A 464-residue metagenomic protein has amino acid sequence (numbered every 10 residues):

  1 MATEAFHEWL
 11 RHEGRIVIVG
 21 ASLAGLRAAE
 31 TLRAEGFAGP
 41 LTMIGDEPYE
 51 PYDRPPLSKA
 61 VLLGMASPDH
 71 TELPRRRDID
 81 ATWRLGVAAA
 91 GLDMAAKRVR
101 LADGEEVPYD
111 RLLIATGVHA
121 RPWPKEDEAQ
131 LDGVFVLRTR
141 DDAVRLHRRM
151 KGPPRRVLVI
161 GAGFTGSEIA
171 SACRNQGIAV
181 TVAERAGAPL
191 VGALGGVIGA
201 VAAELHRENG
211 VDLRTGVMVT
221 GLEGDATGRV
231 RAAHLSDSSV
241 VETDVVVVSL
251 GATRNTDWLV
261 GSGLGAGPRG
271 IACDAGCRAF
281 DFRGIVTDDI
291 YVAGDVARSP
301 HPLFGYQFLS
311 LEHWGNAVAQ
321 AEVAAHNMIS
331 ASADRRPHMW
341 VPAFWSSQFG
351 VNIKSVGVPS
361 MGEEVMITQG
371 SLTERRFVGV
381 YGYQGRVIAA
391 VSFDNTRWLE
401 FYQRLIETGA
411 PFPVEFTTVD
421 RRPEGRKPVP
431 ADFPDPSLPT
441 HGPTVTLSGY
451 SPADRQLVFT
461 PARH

Functional and structural regions predicted by a protein language model:
M1-V17, I79-L158, H234-S236, V247-S249 (+3 more regions): FAD-binding core/adjacent interface of flavoenzyme oxidoreductases
A2, Q130-P153, R229, H234 (+2 more regions): FAD-site-proximal beta/loop scaffold in flavoenzymes
A2-H7, R11-R15, V296-W398, P452-R463: Mid-to-C-terminal Rossmann-like scaffold of FAD/NAD(P)H-dependent oxidoreductases
E4-W83, A170-L194, F401: Beta1-alpha1 glycine-rich phosphate/pyrophosphate-binding loop at the start of Rossmann-like nucleotide-binding domains
R15, V241-G270, F349-P434: C-terminal catalytic lobe of FAD-dependent flavoproteins
G20-L23, R138-T139, G161-G163: Glycine-rich Rossmann-fold phosphate-binding loop(s) that bind the pyrophosphate of adenine dinucleotide cofactors
A38, W83-L101, V107, Q176-A275: A Rossmann-like FAD-binding core segment of flavoenzymes
L146, P413-H464: Cysteine/selenocysteine-centered motifs that mediate thiol-based redox chemistry or coordinate metal-sulfur cofactors
